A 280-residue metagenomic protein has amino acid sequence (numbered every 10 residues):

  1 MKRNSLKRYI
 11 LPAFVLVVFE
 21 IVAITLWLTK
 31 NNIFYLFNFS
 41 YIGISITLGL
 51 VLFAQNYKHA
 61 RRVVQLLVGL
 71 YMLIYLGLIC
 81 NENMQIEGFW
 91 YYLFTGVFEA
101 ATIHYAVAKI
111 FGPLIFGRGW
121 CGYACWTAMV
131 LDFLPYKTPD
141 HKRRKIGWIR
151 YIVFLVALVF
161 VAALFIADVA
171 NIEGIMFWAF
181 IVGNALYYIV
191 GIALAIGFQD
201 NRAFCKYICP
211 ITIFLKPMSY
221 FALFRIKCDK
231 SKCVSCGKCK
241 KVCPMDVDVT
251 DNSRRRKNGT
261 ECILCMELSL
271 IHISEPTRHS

Functional and structural regions predicted by a protein language model:
M1-D251, T260-I263, S274, R278-S280: Non-ligating segments of multi-cofactor redox enzymes
R255: Donor-sugar nucleotide-binding helix/loop cap in glycosyltransferases
L268-L270: Extended, hydrophilic extramembrane loops/domains of integral membrane proteins
